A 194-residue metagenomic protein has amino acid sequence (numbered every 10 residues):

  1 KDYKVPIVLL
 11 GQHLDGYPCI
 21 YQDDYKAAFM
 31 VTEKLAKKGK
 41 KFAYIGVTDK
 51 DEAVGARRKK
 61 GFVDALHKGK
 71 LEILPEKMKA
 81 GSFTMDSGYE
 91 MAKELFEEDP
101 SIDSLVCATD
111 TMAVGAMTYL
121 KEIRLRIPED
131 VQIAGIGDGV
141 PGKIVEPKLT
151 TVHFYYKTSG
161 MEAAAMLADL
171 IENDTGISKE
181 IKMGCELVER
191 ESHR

Functional and structural regions predicted by a protein language model:
K1-K26, M30, K37, T111 (+1 more regions): Flexible loop/hinge segments that line or gate small-molecule binding clefts
K1-V5, Y25, K37, T84 (+3 more regions): Inter-domain helical "communication" segments and dimerization helices that couple sensory or membrane-embedded modules
I20-M30, I45-M91, V106-V114, I136-G139 (+3 more regions): Hinge/beta->alpha junction and helix N-cap segments in small-molecule ligand-binding domains
K38, K93-R194: Flexible loop/turn connectors
